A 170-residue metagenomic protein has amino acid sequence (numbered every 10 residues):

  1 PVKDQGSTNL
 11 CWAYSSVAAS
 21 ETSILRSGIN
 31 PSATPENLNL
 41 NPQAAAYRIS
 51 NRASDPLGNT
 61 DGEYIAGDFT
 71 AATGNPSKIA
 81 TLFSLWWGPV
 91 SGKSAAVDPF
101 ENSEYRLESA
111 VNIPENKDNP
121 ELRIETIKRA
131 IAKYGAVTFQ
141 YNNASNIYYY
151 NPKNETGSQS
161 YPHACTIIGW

Functional and structural regions predicted by a protein language model:
P1-W170: Catalytic-core signature of thiol
